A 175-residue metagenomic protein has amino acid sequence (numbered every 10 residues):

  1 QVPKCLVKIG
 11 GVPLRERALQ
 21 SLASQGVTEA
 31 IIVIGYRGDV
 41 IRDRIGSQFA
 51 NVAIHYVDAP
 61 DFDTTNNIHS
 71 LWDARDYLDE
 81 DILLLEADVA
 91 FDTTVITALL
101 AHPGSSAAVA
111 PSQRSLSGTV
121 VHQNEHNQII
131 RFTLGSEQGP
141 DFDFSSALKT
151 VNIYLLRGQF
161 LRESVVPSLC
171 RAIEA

Functional and structural regions predicted by a protein language model:
Q1: N-terminal nucleotide-binding beta1-loop-alpha1 segment
K8, V12-D81: Conserved N-terminal catalytic core of the sugar/cofactor nucleotidyltransferase
V12, G35, V89, T93 (+1 more regions): Alpha-helix N-cap/helix-start capping motif
R15, I41, D88, Q123 (+1 more regions): Residue-level signal for inorganic ion chemistry
F49-E125: Conserved beta-loop-beta/alpha segment of the NTase-like Rossmann-fold superfamily that binds/positions NTPs
D92-A172: Conserved core of the sugar-phosphate nucleotidyltransferase
A175: A C-terminal functional module that forms or caps the active site or interfaces directly with catalytic machinery
